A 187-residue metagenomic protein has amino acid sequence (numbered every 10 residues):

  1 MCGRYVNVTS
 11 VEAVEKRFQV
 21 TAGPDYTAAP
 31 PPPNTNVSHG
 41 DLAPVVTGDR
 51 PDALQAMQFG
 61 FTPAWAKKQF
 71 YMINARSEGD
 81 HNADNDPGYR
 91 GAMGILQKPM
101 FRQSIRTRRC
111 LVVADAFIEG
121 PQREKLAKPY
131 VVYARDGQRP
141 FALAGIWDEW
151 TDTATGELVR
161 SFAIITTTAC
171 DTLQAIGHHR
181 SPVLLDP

Functional and structural regions predicted by a protein language model:
M1-P187: Short linear sequence motif anchored by a di-proline
